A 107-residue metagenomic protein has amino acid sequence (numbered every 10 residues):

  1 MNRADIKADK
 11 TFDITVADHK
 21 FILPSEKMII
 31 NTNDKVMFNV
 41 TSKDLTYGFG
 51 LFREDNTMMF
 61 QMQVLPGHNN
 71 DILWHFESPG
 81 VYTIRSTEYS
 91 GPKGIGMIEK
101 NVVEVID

Functional and structural regions predicted by a protein language model:
M1-A8, M62-D107: Extracellular/periplasmic metallocenter environments
N2, N31-N33, N39, N56 (+2 more regions): Detector for Asparagine
A4-K35: N-terminal edge beta-strand
D13-T15, M37-N39, V102-E104: Soluble periplasmic/extracytoplasmic beta-strand elements of cell-envelope proteins
D18, V40-D44, R53-D55, S78 (+2 more regions): A mature extracytoplasmic/lumenal domain signature
I22-E26, N56-F60, H68-D71: Short structured motifs
L23, I29-R53, P79-V81: Extracytosolic and intramembrane catalytic regions of membrane-associated proteins in envelope/secretory systems
T41, L45-P66, G94: Histidine- and aromatic-enriched segments that form or immediately flank copper-ligand environments
